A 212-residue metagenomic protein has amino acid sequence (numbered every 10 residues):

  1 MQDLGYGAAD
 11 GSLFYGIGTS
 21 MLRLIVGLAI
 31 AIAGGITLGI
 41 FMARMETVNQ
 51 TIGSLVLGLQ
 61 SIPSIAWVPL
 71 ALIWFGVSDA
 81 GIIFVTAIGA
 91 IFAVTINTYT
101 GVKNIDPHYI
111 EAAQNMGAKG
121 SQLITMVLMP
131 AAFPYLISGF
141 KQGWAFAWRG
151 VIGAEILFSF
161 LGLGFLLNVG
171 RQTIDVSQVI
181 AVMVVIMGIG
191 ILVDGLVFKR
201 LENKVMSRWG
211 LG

Functional and structural regions predicted by a protein language model:
M1-A29: Periplasmic/extracellular loop-to-transmembrane helix junction in inner-membrane transport proteins
D10, F14, G18, V48-I52 (+7 more regions): Alpha-helical membrane-protein architecture signal
V26-V56: Transmembrane-helix boundary motif in ABC transporter permease subunits
L57-A93, T100-G101: Generic hydrophobic transmembrane alpha-helix motif, especially the helices
F84, I88, G120-A154, S177-A181 (+1 more regions): Transmembrane alpha-helices
N97-G139, L163, L167: Short cytoplasmic-facing helical segments at TM-TM junctions of multi-pass membrane proteins
L163-L201: Hydrophobic alpha-helical transmembrane segments of polytopic membrane proteins
K199-G212: Short cytosolic juxtamembrane segments of multi-pass membrane proteins
